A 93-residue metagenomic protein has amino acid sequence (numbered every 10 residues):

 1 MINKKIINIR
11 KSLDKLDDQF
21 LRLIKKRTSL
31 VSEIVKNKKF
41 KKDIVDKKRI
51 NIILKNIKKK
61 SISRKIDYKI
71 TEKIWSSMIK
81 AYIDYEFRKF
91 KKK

Functional and structural regions predicted by a protein language model:
M1-K93: Domain-level signature for soluble enzymes in the chorismate/prephenate branch of the shikimate pathway
